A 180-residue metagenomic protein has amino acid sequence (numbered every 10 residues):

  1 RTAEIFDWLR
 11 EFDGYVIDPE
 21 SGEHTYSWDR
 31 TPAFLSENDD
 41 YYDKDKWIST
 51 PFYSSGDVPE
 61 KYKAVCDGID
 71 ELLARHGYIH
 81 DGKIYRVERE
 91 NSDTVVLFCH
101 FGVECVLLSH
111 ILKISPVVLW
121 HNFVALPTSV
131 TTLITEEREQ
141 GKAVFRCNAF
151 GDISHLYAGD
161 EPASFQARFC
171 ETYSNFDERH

Functional and structural regions predicted by a protein language model:
R1-Y53: Phosphate-coordination/substrate-recognition cap region in phosphate-metabolizing enzymes
A3-E4, Y78, V117: Secondary-structure boundary/capping residues
E4, T94-L97: Short glycine-rich phosphate-binding loop at a beta-alpha junction
E11-P32, I84-T94, V106-H180: Acidic, low-complexity terminal tails and accessory targeting/binding regions of phosphate-metabolizing enzymes
N38-D39, R75, K113: Short loop/turn hinge sites at secondary-structure boundaries
P51-I84: Internal catalytic-core helix/loop-beta-alpha segment that presents or stabilizes conserved functional determinants
H100: Short, conserved phosphate/pyrophosphate- and ester-handling motifs at nucleotide-, phospho-/glycolipid
